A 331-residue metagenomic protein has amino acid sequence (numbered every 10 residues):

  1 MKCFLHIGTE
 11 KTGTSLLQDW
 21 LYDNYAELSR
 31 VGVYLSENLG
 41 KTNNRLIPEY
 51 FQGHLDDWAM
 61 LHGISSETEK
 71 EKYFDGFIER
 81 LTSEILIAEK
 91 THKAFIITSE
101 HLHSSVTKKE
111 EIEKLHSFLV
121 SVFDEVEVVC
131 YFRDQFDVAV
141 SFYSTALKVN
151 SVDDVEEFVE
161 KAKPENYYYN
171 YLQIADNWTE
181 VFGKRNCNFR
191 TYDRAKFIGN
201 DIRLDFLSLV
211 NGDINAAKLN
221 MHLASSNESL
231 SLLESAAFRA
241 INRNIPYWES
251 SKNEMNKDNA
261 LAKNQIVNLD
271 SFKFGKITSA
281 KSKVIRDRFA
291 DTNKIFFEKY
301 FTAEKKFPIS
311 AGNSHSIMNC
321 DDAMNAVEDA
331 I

Functional and structural regions predicted by a protein language model:
M1-I331: Anion-recognition interface
